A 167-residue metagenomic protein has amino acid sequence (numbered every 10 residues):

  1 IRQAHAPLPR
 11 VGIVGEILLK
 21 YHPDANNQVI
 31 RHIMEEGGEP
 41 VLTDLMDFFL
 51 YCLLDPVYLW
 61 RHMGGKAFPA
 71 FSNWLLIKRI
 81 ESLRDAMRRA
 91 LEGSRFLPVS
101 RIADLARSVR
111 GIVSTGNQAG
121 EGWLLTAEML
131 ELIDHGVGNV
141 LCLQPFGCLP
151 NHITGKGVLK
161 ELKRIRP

Functional and structural regions predicted by a protein language model:
I1-P167: An N-terminal assembly and electron-transfer interface module characteristic of large anaerobic redox and radical
